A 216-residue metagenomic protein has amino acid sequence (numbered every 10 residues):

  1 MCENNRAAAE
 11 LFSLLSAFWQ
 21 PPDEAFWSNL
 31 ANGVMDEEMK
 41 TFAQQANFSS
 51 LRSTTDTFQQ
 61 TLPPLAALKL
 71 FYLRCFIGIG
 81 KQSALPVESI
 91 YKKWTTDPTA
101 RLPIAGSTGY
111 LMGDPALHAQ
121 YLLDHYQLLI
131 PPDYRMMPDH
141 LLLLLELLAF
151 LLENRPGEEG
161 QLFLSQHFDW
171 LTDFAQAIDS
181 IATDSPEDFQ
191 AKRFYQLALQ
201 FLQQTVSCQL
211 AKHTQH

Functional and structural regions predicted by a protein language model:
M1-H216: Surface/interface-facing alpha-helical segments and adjacent flexible terminal/loop regions used for partner/assembly
